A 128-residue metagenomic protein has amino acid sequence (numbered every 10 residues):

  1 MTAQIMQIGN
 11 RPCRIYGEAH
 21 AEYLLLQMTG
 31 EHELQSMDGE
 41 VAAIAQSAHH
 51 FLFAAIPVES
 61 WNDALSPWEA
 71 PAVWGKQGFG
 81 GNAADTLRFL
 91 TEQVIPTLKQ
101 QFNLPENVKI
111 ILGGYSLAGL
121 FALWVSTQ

Functional and structural regions predicted by a protein language model:
M1-Q128: Non-catalytic cap/lid and distal C-terminal segments of serine-dependent acyl enzymes
